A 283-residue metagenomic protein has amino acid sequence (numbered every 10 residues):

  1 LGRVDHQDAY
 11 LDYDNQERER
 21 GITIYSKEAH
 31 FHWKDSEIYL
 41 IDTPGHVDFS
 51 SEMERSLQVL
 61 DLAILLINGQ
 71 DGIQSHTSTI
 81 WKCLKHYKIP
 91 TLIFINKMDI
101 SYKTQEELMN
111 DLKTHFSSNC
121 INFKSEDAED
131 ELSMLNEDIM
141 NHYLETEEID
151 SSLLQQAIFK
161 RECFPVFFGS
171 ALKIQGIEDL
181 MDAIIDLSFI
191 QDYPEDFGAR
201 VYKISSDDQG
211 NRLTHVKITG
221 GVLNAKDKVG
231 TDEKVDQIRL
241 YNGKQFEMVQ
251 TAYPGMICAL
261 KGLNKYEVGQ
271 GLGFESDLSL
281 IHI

Functional and structural regions predicted by a protein language model:
L1-V59, A63-I67, I73, F116 (+3 more regions): P-loop NTPase switch module centered on the Walker A-proximal segment
G2-Y25, S118-F123, D150, D186-F197 (+3 more regions): Active-site phosphate-binding and catalytic loops of NTP-dependent enzymes
Y13-D14, K27, S50-M53, H76-W81 (+3 more regions): Short beta-alpha junctions and helix-cap segments that line functional grooves
G21, D42, S56, I64 (+7 more regions): Residue-level signature of catalytic and energy-coupling elements of molecular machines, predominantly ATP/GTP-dependent
I41, I67, G169, V216-T219 (+1 more regions): Surface-exposed loop and edge beta-strand positions of immunoglobulin-like domains
G69-D208, D227-V229, C258: P-loop NTPase catalytic nucleotide-binding module
L187-S188, P194-S279: Conserved nucleotide-binding/hydrolysis modules and their immediate coupling elements across P-loop/ASCE NTPase motors
I281-I283: Conserved small/polar residues in nucleotide/adenosyl-binding loops
